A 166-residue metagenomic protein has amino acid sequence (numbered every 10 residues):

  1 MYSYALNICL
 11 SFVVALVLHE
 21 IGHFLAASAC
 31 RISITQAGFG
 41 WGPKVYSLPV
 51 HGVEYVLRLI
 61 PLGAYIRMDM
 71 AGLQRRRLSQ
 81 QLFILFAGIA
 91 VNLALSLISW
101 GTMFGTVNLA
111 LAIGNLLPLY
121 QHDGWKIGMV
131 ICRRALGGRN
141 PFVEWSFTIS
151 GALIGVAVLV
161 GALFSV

Functional and structural regions predicted by a protein language model:
M1-V166: Hydrophobic transmembrane alpha-helices and their immediate loop junctions in multi-pass integral membrane proteins
